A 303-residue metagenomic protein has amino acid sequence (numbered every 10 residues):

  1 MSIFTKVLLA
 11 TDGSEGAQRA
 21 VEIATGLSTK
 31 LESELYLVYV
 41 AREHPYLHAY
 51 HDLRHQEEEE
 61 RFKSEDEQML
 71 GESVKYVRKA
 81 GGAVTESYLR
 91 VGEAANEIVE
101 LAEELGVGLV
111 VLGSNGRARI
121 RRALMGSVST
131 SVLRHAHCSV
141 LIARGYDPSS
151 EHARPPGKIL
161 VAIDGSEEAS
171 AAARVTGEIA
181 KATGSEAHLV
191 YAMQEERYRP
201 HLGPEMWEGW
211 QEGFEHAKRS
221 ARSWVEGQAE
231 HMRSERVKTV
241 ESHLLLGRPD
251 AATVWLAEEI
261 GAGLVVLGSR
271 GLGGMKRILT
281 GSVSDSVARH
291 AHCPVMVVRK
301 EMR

Functional and structural regions predicted by a protein language model:
M1-I3, G16, K75-V110, E230-V265 (+1 more regions): Structural beta-alpha unit
M1-R19, G82, L109, S131-R174 (+4 more regions): Intrinsically disordered or low-complexity boundary/linker segments at protein termini and domain junctions
I3, G26-K30, A95-S149, W255-R303: Gly/Ser-rich helix-loop-strand patches that form or flank binding pockets for ribonucleotide-derived cofactors
K6, E32-Y36, V84, G157-K158 (+2 more regions): Residues at the starts of beta-strands that form the adenosine-phosphate
A20, L47-A49, A123, A153 (+4 more regions): Short, well-ordered secondary-structure micro-motifs
Y36-V38, T85-R90, L141, V190 (+2 more regions): General small-molecule cofactor/ligand-binding pocket signal
Y39-Q68, A192-S223, R303: Acidic, proline/glycine-rich short linear motifs
